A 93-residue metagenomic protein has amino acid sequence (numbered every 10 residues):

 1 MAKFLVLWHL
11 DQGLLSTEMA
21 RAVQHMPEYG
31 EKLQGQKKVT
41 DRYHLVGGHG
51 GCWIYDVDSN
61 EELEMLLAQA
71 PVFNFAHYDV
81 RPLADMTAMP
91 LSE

Functional and structural regions predicted by a protein language model:
M1-E93: Conserved, structured core segments of small domains
